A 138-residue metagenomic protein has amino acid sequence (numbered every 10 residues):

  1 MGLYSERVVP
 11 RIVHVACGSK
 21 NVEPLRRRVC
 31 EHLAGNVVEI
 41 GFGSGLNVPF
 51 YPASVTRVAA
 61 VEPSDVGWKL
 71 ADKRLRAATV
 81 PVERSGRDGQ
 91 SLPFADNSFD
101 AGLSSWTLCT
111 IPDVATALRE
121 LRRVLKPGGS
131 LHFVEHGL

Functional and structural regions predicted by a protein language model:
M1-K20: Class I SAM-dependent methyltransferase Rossmann-like catalytic core, especially the SAM/SAH-binding loop
A16-N36, L46-F50: Conserved alpha-helix/loop element of class I SAM-dependent methyltransferases that forms part of the SAM/SAH-binding
G35, T56, D100: Conserved acidic residues
V38-S91: Class I SAM-dependent methyltransferase SAM/SAH-binding core
R87-G102: A short acidic, Gly/Pro-enriched loop at the edge of an enzyme's catalytic core that lines a small-molecule cofactor
D100-D113: A short SAM/SAH-binding and catalytic strip from SAM-dependent methyltransferases
A115-S130: A short glycine-rich, Lys/Arg-flanked "PGG" loop and its adjoining helix->strand segment in the class I
F133-E135: Acidic carboxylate diad motif detector
